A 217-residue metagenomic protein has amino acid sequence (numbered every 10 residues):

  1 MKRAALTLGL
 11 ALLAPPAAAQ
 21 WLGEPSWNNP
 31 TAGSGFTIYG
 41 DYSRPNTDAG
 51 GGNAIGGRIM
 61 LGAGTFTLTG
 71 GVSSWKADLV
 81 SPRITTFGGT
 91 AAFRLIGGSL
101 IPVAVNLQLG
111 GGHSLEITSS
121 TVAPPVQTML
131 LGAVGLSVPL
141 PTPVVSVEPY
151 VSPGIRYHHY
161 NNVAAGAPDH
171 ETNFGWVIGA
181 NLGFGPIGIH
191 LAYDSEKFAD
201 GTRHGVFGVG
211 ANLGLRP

Functional and structural regions predicted by a protein language model:
M1-P30, P217: Cleavable N-terminal export/targeting peptides
A5, A19-P25, S81-T86, T90-A92 (+1 more regions): Generic detector of solvent-exposed, compositionally biased contiguous segments
A19-D78: Short glycine/proline- and aromatic-enriched beta-strand/turn motifs that initiate or cap beta-hairpins
W21-S34, T65, L79-S81, I96-V105 (+3 more regions): Short loop/turn motifs that connect adjacent beta-strands in outer-membrane beta-barrel proteins
N28, D48-A49, G110-P217: Outer-membrane beta-barrel transmembrane domain signature
A49-G52, S81-I84, V103, G201-H204: Short glycine/proline-enriched turns and hinge-like loops at secondary-structure junctions
I59-L68, W75, A91-F93, I178-G179 (+1 more regions): Extracytoplasmic low-complexity repetitive segments enriched in small/polar residues
P82-R94, G98-P125: Extracellular-facing segments of soluble proteins and assemblies that are Gly/Ser/Thr-biased and enriched in aromatics
